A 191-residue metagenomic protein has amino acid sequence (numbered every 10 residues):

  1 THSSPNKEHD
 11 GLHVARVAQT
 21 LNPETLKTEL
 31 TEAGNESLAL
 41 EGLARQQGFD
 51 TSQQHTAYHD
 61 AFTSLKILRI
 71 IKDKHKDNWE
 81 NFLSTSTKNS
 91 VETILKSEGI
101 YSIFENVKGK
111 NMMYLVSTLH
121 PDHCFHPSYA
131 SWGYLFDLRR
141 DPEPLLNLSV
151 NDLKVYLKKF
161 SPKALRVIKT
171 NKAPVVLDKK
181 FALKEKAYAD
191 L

Functional and structural regions predicted by a protein language model:
T1-K76, F82-T85: Metal-dependent phosphoesterase core characteristic of DEDDh/y 3'-5' exonuclease domains
I70-L191: Acidic two-metal-ion nuclease catalytic site recognized across multiple nuclease folds, prominently DnaQ/RNase D-T
